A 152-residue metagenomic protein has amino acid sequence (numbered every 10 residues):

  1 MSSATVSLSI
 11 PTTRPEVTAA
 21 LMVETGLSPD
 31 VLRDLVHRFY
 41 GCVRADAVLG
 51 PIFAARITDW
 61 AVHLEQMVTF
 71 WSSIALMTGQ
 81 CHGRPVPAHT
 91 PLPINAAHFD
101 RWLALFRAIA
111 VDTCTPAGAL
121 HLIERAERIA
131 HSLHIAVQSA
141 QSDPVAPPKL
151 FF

Functional and structural regions predicted by a protein language model:
M1-F152: Core of compact, soluble alpha-helical bundle domains
